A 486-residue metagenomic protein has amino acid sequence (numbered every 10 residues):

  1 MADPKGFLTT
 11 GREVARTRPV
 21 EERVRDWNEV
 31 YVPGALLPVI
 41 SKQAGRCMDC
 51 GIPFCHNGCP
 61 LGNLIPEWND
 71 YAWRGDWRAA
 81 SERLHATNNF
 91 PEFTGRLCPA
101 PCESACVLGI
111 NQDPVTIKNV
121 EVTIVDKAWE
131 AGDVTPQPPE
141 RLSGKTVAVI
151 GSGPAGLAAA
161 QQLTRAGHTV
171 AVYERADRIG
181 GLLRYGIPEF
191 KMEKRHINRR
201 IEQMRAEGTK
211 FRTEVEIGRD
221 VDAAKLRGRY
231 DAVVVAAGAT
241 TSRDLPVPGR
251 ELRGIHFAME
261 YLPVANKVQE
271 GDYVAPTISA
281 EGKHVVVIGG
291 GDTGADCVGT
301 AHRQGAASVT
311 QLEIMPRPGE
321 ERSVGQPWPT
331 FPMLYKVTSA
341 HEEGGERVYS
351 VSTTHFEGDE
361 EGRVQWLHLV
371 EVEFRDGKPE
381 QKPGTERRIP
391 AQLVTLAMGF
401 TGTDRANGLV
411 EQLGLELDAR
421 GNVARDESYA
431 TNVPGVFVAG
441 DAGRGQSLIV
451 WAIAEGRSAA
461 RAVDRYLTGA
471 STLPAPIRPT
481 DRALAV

Functional and structural regions predicted by a protein language model:
R23-Q43, N63-R96, A100, N111-R141 (+1 more regions): Ferredoxin-type iron-sulfur electron-transfer modules in oxidoreductases and energy-metabolism complexes
A79, R141-L142, T146-I150, N198-V247 (+3 more regions): Feature captures the FAD/FMN-dependent oxidoreductase FAD-binding
S81-N88, P101, V120, L183-D231 (+1 more regions): N-terminal Rossmann-like dinucleotide/flavin-binding domain of flavoprotein oxidoreductases that bind FAD/FMN
T146-A171, T293-Q304: N-terminal Rossmann-like FAD-binding beta1-loop-alpha1 element of flavoenzymes
H168-R184, V309-G319: Glycine-rich FAD pyrophosphate-binding loop
E251-G282, R375-Q446: FAD-site-proximal beta/loop scaffold in flavoenzymes
G294-G299, Q304, A439-L473: A conserved FAD-binding loop/helix module that cradles the flavin
E320-S323, R444, D464-V486: Active-site-proximal substrate-binding core of FAD-dependent oxidoreductases
